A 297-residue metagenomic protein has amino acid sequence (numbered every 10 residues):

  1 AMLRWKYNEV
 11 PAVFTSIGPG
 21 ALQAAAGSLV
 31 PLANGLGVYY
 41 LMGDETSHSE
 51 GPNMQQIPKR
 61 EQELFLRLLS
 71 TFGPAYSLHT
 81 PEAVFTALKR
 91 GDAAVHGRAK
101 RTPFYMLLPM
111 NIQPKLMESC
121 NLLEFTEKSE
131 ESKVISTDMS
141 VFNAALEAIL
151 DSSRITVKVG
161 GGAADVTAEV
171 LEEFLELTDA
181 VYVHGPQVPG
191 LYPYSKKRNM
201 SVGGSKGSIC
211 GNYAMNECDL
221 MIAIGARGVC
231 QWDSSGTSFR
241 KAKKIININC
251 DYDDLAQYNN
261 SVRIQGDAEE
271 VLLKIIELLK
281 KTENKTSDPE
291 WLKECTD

Functional and structural regions predicted by a protein language model:
A1-S287: N-terminal alpha/beta PP-like core and its mobile active-site loop of ThDP/TPP-dependent enzymes
K293-D297: Active-site diphosphate/adenylate-binding microenvironment
